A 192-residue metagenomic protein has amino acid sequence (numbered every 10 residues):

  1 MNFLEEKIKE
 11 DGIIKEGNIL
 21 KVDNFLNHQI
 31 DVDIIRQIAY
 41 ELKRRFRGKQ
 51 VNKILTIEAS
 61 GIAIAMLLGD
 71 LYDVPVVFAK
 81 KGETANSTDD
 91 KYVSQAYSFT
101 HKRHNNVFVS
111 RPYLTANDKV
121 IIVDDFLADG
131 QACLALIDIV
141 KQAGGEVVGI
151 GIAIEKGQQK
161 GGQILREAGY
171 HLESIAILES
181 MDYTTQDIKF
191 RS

Functional and structural regions predicted by a protein language model:
M1-V51: Active-site-facing substrate-recognition patch
E6, N18, I137-S192: PRPP-dependent phosphoribosyltransferase catalytic core
V51-E58: Short glycine-rich phosphate-binding loop at a beta-alpha junction
N52, D118, V148: Conserved acidic residues
E58-A63, E155: Gly/Ser/Thr-rich loops at beta-strand to alpha-helix junctions that form or flank small-molecule/cofactor-binding
A63-Y72: Short Gly/Thr/Asp-enriched flexible loops that form oxyanion-binding sites at enzyme active sites
V74-V120, D187-F190: Short, glycine/charge-rich flexible loops or terminal/linker lids adjacent to PRPP-binding catalytic cores
D125, G130: Conserved G/P- and acidic residue-centered "switch" motifs that form tight phosphate/ATP-binding loops in soluble
